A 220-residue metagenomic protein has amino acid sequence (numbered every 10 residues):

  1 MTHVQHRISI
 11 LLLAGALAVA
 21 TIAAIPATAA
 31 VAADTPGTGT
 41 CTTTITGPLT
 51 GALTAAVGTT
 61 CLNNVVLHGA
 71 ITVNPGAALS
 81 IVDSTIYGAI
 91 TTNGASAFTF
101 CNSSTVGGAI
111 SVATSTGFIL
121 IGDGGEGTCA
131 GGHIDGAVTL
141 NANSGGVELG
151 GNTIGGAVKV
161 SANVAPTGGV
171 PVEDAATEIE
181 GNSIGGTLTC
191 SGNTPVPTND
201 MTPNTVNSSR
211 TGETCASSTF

Functional and structural regions predicted by a protein language model:
M1-T2, H6-L11, L17, I71 (+2 more regions): Primarily hydrophobic membrane-targeting regions of prokaryotic envelope proteins
T2-H3, I8-L11, V19-T42: C-terminal region of N-terminal signal peptides and the immediate post-cleavage residues of exported proteins
L13-P26, A52, T72, G76 (+4 more regions): Hydrophobic alpha-helical membrane segments, chiefly transmembrane helices and signal peptide h-regions, characterized
A33-V82, S218-F220: N-terminal segments that cap or nucleate solenoid repeat domains
A56, N63, H68, N74 (+17 more regions): Feature marks extracellular polysaccharide-active and adherence modules
A97, C101, T116-A130, K159 (+4 more regions): Acidic/polar low-complexity surface segments
T116, N143-S144: Short, solvent-exposed linear patches
G169-F220: Leucine-rich solenoid repeat scaffolds
